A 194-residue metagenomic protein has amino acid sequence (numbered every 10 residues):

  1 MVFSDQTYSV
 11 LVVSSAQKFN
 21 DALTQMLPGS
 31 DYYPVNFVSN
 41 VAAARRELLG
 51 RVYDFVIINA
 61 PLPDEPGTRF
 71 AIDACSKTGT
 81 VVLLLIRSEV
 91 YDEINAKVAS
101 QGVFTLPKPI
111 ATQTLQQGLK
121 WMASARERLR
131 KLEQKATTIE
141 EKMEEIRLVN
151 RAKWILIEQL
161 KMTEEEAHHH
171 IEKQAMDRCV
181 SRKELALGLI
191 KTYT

Functional and structural regions predicted by a protein language model:
Q6-K18, L23-L27, V56: Conserved acidic segment of CheY-like receiver
N20, V41-A44, D54-S76, E89-V90: Conserved phosphotransfer microenvironments
Y33-N40: Short hydrophobic/Thr-rich beta-strand motif most characteristic of the beta2 strand and flanking loop of CheY-like
T68-R69, S88-F104: Alpha4 helix (beta4-alpha4-beta5 surface) of REC/receiver domains from two-component response regulators
G79-E89: A short, hydrophobic beta-strand element within the central beta-sheet of small alpha/beta folds
I110-L119: C-terminal output helix
K120-Q134: The C-terminal output helix
T137-T194: C-terminal output/effector regions of signal-responsive regulators
